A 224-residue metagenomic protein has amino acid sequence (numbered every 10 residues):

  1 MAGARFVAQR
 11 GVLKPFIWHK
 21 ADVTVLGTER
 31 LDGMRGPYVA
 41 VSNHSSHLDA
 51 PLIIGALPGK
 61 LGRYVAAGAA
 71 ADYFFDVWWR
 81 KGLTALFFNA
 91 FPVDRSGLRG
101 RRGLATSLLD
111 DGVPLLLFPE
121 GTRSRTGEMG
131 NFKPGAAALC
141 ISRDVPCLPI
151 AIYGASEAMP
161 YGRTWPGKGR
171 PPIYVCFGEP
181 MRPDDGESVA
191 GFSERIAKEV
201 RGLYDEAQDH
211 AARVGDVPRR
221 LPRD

Functional and structural regions predicted by a protein language model:
M1-D22, D76-F88, P160-R170: Alpha-helical membrane-targeting segments
A4, A8, R99-D224: Non-catalytic C-terminal accessory region of glycerolipid acyltransferases and related lyso-lipid remodeling enzymes
R5, V12-H44: Helix-to-loop junction immediately C-terminal to a conserved catalytic motif
R10-G11, T24-E29, I53-G55, R102-L104 (+1 more regions): A generic local structural motif
P15-A21, P92-S96, T126: Short, flexible loop segments at the rims of nucleotide/cofactor-binding pockets, characterized by
H19, M34, F87-N89, D111-G112 (+1 more regions): Structured helix-beta-strand junction loops
V25, A40, A67-G68, V175-F177: Generic preference for hydrophobic
G33-S96: Catalytic core of membrane glycerolipid acyltransferases/transacylases, capturing the structured, soluble-facing
